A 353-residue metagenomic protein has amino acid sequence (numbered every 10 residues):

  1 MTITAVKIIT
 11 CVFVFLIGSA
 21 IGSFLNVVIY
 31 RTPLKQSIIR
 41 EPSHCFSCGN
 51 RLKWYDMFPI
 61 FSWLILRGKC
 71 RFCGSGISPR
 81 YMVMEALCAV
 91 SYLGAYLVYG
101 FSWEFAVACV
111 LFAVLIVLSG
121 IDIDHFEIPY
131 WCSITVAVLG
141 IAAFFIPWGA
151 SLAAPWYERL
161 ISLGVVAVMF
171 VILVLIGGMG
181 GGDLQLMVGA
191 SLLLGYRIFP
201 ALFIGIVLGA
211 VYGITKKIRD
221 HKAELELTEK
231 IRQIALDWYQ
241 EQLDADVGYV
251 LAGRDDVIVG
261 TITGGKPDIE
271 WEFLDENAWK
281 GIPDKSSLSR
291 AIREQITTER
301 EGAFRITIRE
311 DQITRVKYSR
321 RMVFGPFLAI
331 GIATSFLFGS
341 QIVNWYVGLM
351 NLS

Functional and structural regions predicted by a protein language model:
M1-S353: A membrane-topology feature that recognizes alpha-helical transmembrane segments and their immediate juxtamembrane
